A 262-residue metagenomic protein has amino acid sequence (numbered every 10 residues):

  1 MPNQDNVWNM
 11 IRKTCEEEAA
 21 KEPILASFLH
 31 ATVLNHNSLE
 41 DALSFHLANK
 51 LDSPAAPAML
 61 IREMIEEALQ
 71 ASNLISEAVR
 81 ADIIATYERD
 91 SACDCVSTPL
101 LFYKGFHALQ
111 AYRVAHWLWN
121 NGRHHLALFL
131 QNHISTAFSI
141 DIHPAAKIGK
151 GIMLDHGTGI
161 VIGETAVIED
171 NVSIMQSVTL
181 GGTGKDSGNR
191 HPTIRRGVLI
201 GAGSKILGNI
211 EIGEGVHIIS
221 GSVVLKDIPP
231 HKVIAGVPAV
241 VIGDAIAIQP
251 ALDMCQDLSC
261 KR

Functional and structural regions predicted by a protein language model:
M1-H133, P250-R262: Terminal amphipathic alpha-helical/low-complexity segments used for targeting or macromolecular assembly
S135-I242, A247: Structural signal for interior beta-strand "rungs" in well-ordered beta-sheet cores of soluble enzyme domains
